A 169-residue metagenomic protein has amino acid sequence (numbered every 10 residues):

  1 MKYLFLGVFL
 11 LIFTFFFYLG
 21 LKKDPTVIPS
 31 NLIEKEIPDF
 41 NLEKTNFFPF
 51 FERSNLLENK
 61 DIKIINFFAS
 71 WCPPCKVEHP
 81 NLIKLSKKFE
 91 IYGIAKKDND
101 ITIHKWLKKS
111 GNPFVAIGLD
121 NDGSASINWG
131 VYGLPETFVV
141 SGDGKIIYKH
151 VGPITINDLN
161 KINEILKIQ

Functional and structural regions predicted by a protein language model:
M1-E43: N-terminal targeting signals for export/organelle localization
E36, E90, V115-A116: Conserved beta-strand segments of alpha/beta enzyme cores
N41-I64: A short beta-strand-turn-helix
K44-F50, P73, I117-D120: Short gly/ser/thr-rich secondary-structure transition/capping motifs
I64-I65, I91: Hydrophobic beta-strand anchors of alpha/beta hydrolase catalytic cores
N66-W71: Aromatic-flanked redox-active Cys/Sec active sites in thiol-based oxidoreductases, especially the WC-centered
K76-G111, N121-I127: Structural microenvironment flanking redox-active thiols in thiol-disulfide oxidoreductases
K109-P113, D120-I165: Thiol/disulfide oxidoreductase modules built on the thioredoxin-like
